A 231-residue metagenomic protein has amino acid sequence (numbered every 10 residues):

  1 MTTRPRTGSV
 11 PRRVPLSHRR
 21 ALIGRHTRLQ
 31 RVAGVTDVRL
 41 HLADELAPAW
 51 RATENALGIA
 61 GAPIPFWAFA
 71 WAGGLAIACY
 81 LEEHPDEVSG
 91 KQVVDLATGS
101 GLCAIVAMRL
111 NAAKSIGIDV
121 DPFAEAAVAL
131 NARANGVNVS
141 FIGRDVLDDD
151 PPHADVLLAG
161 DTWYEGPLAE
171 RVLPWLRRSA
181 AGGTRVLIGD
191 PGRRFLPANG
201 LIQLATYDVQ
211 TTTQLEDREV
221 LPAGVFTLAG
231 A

Functional and structural regions predicted by a protein language model:
T2-W50: N-terminal auxiliary segments of SAM/dcSAM-dependent transferases
R51, I59-A68: A short glycine/serine-rich beta->alpha loop
I64-E82: Conserved SAM-binding loop and adjacent beta-strand
A78-I142: Conserved SAM/SAH cofactor-binding pocket of Class I
I142-D148: Conserved SAM/SAH-binding loop
D149-V156: A short acidic, Gly/Pro-enriched loop at the edge of an enzyme's catalytic core that lines a small-molecule cofactor
V156-A169: A short SAM/SAH-binding and catalytic strip from SAM-dependent methyltransferases
A169-T227: C-terminal substrate-binding/active-site "lid" region of AdoMet-derived donor-dependent transferases
